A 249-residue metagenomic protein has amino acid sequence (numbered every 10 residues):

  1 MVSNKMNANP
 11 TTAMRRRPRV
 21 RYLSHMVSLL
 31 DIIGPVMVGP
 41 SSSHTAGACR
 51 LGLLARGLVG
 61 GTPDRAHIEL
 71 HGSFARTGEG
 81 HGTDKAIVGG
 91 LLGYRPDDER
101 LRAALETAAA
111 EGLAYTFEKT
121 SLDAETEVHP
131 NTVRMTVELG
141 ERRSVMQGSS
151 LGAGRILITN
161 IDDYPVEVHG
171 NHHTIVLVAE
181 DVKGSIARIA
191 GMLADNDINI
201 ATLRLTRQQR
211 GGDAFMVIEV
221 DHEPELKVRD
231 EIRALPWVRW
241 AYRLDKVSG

Functional and structural regions predicted by a protein language model:
A13-H25: Short, Lys/Arg-enriched N-terminal segments with co-localized hydrophobic residues within the first ~10-30 amino acids
S24-M37, A66-E69: Short, hydrophobic/aliphatic alpha-helical segments
G34-L54: Conserved phosphate/anionic-ligand binding catalytic regions in large, soluble enzymes, centered on
L58-H67: Non-transmembrane, aqueous-exposed alpha-helical and coiled segments at domain scale
H67-A110: A structural-propensity feature for long, helix-poor, extended segments
L92-S144, S150: Contiguous domain-boundary segments centered on the initiation and propagation of an alpha-helix
F117, T126, G140, V145-G249: A conserved regulatory-domain signal marking ACT and ACT-like small-molecule sensing domains and adjacent regulatory
